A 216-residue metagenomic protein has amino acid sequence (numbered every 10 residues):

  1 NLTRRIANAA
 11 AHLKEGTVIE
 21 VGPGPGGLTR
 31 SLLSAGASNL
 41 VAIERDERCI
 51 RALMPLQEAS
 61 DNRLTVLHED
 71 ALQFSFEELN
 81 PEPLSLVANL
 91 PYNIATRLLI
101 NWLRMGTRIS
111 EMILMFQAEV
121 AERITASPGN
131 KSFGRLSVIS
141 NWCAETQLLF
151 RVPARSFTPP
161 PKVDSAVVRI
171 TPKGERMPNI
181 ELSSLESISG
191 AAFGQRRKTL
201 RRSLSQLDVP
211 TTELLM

Functional and structural regions predicted by a protein language model:
N1-G190: Catalytic cores of RNA-modifying enzymes
P172, S189-M216: C-terminal lobe and adjacent flexible extensions of AdoMet/dcAdoMet transferase-like proteins
